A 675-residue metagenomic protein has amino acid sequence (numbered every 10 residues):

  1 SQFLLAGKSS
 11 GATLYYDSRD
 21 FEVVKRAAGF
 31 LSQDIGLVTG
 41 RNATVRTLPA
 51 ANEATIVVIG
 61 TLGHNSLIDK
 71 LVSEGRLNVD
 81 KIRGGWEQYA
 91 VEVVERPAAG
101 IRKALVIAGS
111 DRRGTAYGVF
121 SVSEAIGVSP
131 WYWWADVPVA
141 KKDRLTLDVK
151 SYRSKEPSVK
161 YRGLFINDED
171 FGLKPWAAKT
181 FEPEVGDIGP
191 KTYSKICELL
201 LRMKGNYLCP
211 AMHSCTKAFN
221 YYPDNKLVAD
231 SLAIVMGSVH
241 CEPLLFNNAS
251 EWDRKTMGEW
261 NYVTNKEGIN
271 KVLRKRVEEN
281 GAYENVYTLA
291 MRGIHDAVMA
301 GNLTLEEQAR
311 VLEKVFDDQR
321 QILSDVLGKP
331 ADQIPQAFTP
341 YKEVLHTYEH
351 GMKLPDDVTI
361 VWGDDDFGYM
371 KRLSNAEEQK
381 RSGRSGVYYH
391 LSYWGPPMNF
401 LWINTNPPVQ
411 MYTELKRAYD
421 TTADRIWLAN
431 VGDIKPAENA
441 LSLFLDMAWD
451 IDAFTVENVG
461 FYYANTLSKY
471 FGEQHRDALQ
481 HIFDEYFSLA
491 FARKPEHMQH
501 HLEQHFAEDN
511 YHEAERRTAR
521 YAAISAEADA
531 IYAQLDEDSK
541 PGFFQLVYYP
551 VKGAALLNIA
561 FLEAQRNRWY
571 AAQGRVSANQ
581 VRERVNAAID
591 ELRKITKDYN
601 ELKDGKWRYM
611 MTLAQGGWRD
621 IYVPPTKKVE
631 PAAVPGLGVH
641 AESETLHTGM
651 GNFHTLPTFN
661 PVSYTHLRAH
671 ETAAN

Functional and structural regions predicted by a protein language model:
S1-E156: Contiguous, structured surface segment used for ligand recognition
W131-T180, V185, T192, E198-A211 (+1 more regions): An acidic-aromatic substrate-binding cleft motif
A177-G189, C209-T216, D253-E267, A297-L312 (+1 more regions): The substrate-binding groove and active-site-proximal loops of carbohydrate-active enzymes, especially glycoside
Y207-C209, T216, W362-G368, N375-E527 (+1 more regions): Structured mid-domain segments that build the active-site/substrate or prosthetic-cofactor binding neighborhood
C215-G237: Aromatic-lined substrate-binding rim segments of carbohydrate-active enzymes
N220, D230, E259-S382, L535-D536: Gly/Pro-rich turn-and-neighbor structural signature
Y511-V662: Histidine-centered catalytic/metal-binding microenvironments
T665-T672: Conserved small/polar residues in nucleotide/adenosyl-binding loops
